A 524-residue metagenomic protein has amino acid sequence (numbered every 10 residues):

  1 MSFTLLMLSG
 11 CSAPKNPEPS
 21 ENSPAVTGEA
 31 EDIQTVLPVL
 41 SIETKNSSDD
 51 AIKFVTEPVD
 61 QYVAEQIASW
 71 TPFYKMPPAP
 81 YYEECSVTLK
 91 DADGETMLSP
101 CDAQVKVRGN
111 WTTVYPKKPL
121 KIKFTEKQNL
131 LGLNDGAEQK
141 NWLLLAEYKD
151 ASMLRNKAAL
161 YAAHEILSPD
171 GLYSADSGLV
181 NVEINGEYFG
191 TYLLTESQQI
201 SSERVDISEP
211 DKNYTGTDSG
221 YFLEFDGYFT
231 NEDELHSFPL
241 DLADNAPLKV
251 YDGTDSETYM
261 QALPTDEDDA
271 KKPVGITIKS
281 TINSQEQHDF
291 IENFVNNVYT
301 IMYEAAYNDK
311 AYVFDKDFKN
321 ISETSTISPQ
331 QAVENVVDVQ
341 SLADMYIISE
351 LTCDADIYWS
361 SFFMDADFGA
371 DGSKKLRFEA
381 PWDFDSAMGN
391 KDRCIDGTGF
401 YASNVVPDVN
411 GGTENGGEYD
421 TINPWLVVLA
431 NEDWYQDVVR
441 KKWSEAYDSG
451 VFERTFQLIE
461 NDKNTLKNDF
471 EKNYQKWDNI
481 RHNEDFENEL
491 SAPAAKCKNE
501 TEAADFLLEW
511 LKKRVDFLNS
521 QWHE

Functional and structural regions predicted by a protein language model:
M7-G10: C-terminal motif of bacterial Sec signal peptides marking the signal peptidase cleavage site
S12-P14: Bacterial signal peptide processing site
N16-L154, A158: Conserved NTP-binding catalytic cores of kinases and kinase-like/nucleotidyltransferase enzymes across multiple kinase
D50, W111, Y115-P116, P264-W359 (+3 more regions): Middle-to-C-terminal accessory/interaction subdomains
F54, G132-D135, R155-K157, Y192-L194 (+4 more regions): Short, solvent-exposed loop/turn and secondary-structure capping segments
L120-K123, N141-A146, M153, Y161 (+8 more regions): Structural recognition of the beta-strand scaffold that forms the well-ordered cores of secreted hydrolase catalytic
E126-N129, A137-Y148, D170-Y173, E187-D344: Internal "kinase-insert"/substrate-recognition segments embedded within catalytic cores of ATP-dependent enzymes
I166-N181, D354, Y358: Short, well-structured beta-strand/strand-turn elements
